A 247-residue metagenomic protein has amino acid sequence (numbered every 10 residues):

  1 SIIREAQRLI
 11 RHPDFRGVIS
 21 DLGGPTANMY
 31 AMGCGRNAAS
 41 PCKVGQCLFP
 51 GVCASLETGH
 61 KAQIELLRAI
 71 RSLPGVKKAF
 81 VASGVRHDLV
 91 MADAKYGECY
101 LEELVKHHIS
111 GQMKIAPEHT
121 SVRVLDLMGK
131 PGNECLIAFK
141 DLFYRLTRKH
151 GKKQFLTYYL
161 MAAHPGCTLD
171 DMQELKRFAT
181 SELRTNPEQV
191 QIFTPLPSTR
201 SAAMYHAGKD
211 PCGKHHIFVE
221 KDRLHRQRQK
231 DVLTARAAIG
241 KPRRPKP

Functional and structural regions predicted by a protein language model:
S1-R16, C135-L142, K176-Y205, K209-G213: C-terminal, active-site-flanking charged/polar segments
R4-T157, A162-P165: Conserved SAM/AdoMet-binding glycine-rich loop
P25, G132, C167, K176 (+1 more regions): A broadly tuned "polar low-complexity/structure-edge" signature
R36, Y96-E98, G132, Q173-L175 (+2 more regions): General N-terminal targeting signals
G45-A54, I109-A116, F143-H150, T180-P195 (+1 more regions): Short, surface-exposed, charge-dense and proline/glycine-enriched linear segments
Q63, P74, P117, K140 (+9 more regions): Functionally constrained cores in energy, signaling, and assembly domains
Y96-C99, A163-E182: Catalytic cores of alpha/beta
D170, L183-E188, F193-P247: C-terminal accessory regions of radical SAM enzymes
